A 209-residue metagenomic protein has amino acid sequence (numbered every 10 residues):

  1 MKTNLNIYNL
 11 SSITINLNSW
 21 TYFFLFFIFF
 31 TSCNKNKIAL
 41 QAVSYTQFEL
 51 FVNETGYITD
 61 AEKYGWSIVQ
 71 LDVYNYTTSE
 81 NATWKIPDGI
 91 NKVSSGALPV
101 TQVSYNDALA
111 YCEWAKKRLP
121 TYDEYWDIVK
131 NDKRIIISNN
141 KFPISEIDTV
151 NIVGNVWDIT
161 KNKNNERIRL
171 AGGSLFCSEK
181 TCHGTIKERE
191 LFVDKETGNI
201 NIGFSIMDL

Functional and structural regions predicted by a protein language model:
M1-L17: N-terminal secretory signal peptides that target proteins for export/translocation
Y22-F29: Bacterial N-terminal signal peptides
S32-K35, V43-T46, A97-N106, K117 (+1 more regions): Disulfide-stabilized, aromatic/cysteine-rich ligand-recognition loop
K37-D132, L209: Active-site microenvironments of metalloenzymes and redox enzymes
A39, E146-D148, D194-K195: Short, surface-exposed beta-strand/loop micro-motifs that present aromatic residues
S79, I152, N199-N201: Short, solvent-exposed loop/turn segments at the edges of secondary structure
N131-V153: Short, well-ordered junction/capping motifs at the entry into regular secondary structure
D158-N164: Short beta->alpha transition motifs characteristic of CBS
